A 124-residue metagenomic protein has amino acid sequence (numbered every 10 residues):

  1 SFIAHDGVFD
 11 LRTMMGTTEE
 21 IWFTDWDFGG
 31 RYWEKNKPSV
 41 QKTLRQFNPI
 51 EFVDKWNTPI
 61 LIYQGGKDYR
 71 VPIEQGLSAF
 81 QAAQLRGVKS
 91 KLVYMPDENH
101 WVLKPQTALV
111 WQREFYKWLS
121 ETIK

Functional and structural regions predicted by a protein language model:
S1-K124: Active-site-proximal cap/loop segments of hydrolase catalytic domains
